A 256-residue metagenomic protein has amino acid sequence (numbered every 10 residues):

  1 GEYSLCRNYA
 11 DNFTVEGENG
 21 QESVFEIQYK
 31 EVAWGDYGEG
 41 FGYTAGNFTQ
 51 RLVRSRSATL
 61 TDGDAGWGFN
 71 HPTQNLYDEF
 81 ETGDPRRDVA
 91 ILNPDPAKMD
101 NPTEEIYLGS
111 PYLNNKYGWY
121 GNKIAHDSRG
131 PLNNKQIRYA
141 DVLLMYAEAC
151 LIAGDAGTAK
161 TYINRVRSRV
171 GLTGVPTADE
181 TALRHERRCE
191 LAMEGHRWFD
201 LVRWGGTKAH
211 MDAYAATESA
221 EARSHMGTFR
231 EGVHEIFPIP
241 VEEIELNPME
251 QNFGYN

Functional and structural regions predicted by a protein language model:
G1-E2, F25, D84-D88, N133-R165 (+1 more regions): Extended, hydrophobic/aromatic-rich amphipathic alpha-helical segments that build helical scaffolds
G1-G17: Hydrophobic, small-residue-rich alpha-helical packing segments that form membrane-like cores
L5-Y9, T158, G174-A178: Surface-exposed patches in mature extracellular/periplasmic domains of secreted proteins
N12-G63, R129, N134, R167 (+1 more regions): Long, intrinsically disordered, low-complexity segments
I27-K30, N70-P72, E81-T82, A90-P94 (+2 more regions): Structured loops at beta-to-helix junctions and adjacent beta-edge loops in soluble globular domains
T73-Q74, P240: Residue-level signal for threonine
Q74-R138: Flexible, polar/acidic helix-loop-strand segments at domain edges
